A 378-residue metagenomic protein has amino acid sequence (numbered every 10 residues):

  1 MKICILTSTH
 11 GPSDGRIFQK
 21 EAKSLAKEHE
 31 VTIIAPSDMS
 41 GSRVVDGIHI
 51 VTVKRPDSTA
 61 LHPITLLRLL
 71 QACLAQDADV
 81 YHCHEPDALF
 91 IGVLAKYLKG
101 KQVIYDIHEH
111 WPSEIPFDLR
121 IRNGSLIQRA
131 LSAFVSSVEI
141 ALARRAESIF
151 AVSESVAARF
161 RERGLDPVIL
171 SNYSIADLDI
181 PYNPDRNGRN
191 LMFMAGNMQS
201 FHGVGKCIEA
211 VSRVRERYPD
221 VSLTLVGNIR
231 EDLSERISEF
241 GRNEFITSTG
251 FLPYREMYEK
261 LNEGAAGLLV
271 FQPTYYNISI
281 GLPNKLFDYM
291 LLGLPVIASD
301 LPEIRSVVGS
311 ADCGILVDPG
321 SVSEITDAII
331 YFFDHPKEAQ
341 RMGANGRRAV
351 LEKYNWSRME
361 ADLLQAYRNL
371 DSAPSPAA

Functional and structural regions predicted by a protein language model:
C4-L6, F150, P184-V211, T224: Conserved donor-binding/catalytic core segment of Leloir-type glycosyltransferases
E21, L67-L74, L94-L98, Y105 (+2 more regions): Membrane-proximal helix-turn-helix segments that form the acceptor-binding/catalytic region of lipid-linked
S37-M39, A195, S222-E235, G250: Glycosyltransferase donor-sugar binding loop
V51, R129-P181, M194, T249: Donor nucleotide-sugar binding/catalytic pocket of nucleotide-sugar-dependent glycosyltransferases
E147, L261-S279, L294: Acidic donor-binding loop of glycosyltransferase active sites
A195, S310-A311, I315-V322, Y331-P336: Conserved acidic donor-binding segment of nucleotide-sugar-dependent glycosyltransferases
S234-L261, A266: Nucleotide-activated donor-binding/catalytic signature segment of Leloir-type glycosyltransferases, i.e., the conserved
E324, Y331, E338-K353: A short, well-ordered alpha-helix in the C-terminal region of glycosyltransferases
